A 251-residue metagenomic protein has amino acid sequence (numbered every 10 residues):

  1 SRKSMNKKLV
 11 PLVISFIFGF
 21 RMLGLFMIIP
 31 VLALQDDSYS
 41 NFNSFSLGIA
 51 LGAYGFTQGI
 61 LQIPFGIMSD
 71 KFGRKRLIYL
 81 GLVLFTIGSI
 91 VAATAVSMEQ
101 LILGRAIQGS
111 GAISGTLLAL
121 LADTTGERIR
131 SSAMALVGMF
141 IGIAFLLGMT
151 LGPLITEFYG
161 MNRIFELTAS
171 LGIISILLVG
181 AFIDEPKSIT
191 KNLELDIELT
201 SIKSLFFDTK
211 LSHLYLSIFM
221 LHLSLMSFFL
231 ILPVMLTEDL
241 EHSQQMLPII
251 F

Functional and structural regions predicted by a protein language model:
M5, D184-L216: Juxtamembrane intracellular "pre-TM" segments in multi-pass secondary transporters
K7-L32, K210-S227: Pair of pore-lining "gating" transmembrane helices in MFS-fold secondary transporters
G19, G88, E99-A112: Hydrophobic core of transmembrane alpha-helices in multi-pass small-molecule transporters, especially MFS/SLC-type
P30-S44, I231-M246: Short amphipathic helix-loop junctions that connect adjacent transmembrane helices in Major Facilitator Superfamily/SLC
G55-I63, F145-L146: Residue-level signature of mid-helix packing/kink "hotspots" within the transmembrane helices of 12-pass Major
I60-V96: Conserved MFS/SLC helix-loop-helix module at the cytosolic interface between two early adjacent transmembrane helices
G104-I141: Cytoplasmic helix-loop-helix junction between adjacent transmembrane helices in 12-TM secondary transporters
S170-I189: C-terminal membrane-cytosol helix-exit motif in multi-pass small-molecule transporters
